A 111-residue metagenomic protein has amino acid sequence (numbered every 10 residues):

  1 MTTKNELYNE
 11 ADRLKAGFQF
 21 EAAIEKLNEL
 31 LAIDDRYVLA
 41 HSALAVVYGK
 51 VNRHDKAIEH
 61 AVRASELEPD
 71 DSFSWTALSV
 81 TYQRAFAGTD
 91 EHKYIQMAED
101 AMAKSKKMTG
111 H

Functional and structural regions predicted by a protein language model:
T2-E29, I33: Alpha-helical segment of the N-proximal tetratricopeptide repeat
E29-A32, V62-E66, D100-K107: Conserved structural position within tetratricopeptide repeats
D35, P69, T109-G110: Short coil turns that delineate tetratricopeptide repeat
